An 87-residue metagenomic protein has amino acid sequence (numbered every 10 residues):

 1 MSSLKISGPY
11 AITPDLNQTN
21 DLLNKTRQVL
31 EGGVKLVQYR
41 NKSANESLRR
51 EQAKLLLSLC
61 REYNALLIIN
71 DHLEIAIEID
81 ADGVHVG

Functional and structural regions predicted by a protein language model:
M1-V86: Conserved N-terminal beta1-alpha1 strand-loop-helix module at the mouth
